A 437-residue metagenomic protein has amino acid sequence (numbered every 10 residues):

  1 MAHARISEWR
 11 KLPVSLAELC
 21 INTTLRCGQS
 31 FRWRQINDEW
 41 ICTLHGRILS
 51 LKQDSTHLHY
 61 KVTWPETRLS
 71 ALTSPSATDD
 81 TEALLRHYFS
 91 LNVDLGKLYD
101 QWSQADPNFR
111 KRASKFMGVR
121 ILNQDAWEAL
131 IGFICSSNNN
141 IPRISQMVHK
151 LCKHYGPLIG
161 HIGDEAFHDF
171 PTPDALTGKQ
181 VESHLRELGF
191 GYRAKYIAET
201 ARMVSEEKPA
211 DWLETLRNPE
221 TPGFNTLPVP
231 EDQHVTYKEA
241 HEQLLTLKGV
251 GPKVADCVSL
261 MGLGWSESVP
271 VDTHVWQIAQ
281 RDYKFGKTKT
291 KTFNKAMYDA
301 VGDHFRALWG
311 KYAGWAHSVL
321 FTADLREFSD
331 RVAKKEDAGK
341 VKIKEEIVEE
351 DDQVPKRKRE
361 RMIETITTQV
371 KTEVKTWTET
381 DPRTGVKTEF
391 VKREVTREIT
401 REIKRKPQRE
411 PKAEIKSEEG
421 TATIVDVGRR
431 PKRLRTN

Functional and structural regions predicted by a protein language model:
M1-N437: HhH-family (HhH-GPD) DNA N-glycosylase catalytic core used in base-excision repair
